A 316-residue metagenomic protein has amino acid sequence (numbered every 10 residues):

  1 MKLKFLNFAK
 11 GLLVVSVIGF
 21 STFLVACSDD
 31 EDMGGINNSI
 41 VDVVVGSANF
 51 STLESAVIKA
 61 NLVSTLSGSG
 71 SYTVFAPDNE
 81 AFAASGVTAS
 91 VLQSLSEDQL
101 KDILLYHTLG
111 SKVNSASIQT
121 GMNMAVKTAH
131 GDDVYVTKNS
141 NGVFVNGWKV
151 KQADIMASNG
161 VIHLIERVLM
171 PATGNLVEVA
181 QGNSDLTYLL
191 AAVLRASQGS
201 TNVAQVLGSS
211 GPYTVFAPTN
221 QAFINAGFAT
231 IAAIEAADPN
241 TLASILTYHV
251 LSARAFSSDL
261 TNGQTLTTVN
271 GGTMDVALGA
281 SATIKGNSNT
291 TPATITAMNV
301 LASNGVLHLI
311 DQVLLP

Functional and structural regions predicted by a protein language model:
L3-L6, G11, F23-P316: Mature, structured domains of secreted/extracytosolic soluble proteins
V14-S21: Hydrophobic helical h-region of N-terminal Sec-dependent signal peptides in bacterial secretory/periplasmic proteins
